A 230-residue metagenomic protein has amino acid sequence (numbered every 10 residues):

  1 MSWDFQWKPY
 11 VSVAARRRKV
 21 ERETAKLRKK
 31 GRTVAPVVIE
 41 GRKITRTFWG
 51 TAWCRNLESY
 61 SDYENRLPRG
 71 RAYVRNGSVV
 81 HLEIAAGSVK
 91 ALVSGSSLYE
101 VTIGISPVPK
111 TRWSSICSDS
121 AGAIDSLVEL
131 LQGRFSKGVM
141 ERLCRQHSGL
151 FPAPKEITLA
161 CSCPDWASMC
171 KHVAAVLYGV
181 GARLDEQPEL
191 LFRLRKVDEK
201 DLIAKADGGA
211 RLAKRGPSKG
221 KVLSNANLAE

Functional and structural regions predicted by a protein language model:
M1-E230: Long, low-complexity, compositionally biased intrinsically disordered regions
